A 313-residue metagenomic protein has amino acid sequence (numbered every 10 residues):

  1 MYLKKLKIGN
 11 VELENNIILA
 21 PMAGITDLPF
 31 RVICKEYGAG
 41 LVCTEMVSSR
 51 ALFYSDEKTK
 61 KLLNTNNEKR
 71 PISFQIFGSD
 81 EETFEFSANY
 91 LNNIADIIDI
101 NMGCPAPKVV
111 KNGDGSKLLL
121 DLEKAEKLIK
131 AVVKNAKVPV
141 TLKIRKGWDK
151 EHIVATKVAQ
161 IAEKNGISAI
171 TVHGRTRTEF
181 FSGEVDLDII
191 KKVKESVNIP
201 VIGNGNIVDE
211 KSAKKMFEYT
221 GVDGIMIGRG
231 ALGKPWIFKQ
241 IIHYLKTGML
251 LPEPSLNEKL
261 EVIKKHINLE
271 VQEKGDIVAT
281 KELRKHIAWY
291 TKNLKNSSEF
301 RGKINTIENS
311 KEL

Functional and structural regions predicted by a protein language model:
M1-L13, I17, L28-P29, N135-K137 (+5 more regions): Alpha/beta catalytic cores of nucleotide-metabolism and tRNA/nucleoside-modifying enzymes
Y2-K7, M22-N92: Glycine-rich, positively charged N-terminal anion/phosphate-binding segment
L6-I18, R50-P71, C104-N112, V133-T141 (+1 more regions): N-terminal small/glycine-rich loop or linker at the start of catalytic domains across soluble metabolic enzymes
I17-P21, V42-T44, I72-I76, I98 (+6 more regions): Hydrophobic faces of well-ordered beta-strands that scaffold small-molecule active sites in alpha/beta enzyme cores
M22-G24, V47-S49, F77-S79, G103-P105 (+4 more regions): Active-site beta-loop-alpha junctions enriched in small/polar residues
E36, E82-D114, L122-I199, K215 (+1 more regions): Alpha/beta enzyme core
D121-K124, L128, V262-I263, L283: Hydrophobic alpha-helical membrane-association signature
